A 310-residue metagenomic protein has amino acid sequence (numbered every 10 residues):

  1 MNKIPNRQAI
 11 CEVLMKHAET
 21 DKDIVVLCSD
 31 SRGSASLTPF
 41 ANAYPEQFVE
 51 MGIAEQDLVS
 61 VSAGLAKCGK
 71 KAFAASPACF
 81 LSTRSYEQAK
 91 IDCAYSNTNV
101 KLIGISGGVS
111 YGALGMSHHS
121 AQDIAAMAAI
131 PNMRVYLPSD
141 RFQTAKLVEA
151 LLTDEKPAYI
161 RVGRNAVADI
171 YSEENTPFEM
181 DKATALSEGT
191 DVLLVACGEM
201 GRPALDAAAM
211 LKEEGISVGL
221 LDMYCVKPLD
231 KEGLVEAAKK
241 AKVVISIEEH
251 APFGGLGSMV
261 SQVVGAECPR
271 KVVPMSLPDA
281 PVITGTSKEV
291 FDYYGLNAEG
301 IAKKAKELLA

Functional and structural regions predicted by a protein language model:
M1-R161, A166: Thiamine diphosphate
R7-A9, T20-D23, G33-N42, Y111 (+1 more regions): Thiamine diphosphate
